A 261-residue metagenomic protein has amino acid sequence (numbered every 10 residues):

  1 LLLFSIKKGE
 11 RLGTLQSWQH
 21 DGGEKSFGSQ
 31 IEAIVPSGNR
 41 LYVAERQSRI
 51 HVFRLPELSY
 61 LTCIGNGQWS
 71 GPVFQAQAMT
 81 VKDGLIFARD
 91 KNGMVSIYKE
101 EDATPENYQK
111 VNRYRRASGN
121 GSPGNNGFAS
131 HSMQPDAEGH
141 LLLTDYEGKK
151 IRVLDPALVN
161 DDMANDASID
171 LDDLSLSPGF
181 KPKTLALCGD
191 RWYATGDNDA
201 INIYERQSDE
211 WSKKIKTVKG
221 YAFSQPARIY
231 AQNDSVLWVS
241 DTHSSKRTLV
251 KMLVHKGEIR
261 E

Functional and structural regions predicted by a protein language model:
I6-E10, R54-L58, K99-T104, D155-V159 (+2 more regions): Short loop/turn segments that connect beta-strands within beta-propeller blades
G9-F27, T62-G71, Y108-N125, M163-P178 (+2 more regions): Surface-exposed loop and turn segments in beta-propeller and other repeat-based domains that flank or scaffold
H20-P36, Q68-K82, A117-D136, S175-C188 (+1 more regions): Beta-rich, blade/repeat-based domains predominating in secreted/periplasmic proteins but also intracellular
R40-V43, H51, L85-A88, H140-L143 (+2 more regions): Conserved beta-propeller blade signature
R46-Q47, D90-N92, E100, D145-E147 (+2 more regions): Short loop/turn segments immediately following the C-termini of beta-strands
F180-Y204: Loop/turn-rich, solvent-exposed surfaces of beta-rich toroidal or solenoidal domains
Q225-E261: Blade-level signature of beta-propeller repeat domains, shared across WD40, Kelch, NHL, RCC1 and BNR/Asp-box propellers
